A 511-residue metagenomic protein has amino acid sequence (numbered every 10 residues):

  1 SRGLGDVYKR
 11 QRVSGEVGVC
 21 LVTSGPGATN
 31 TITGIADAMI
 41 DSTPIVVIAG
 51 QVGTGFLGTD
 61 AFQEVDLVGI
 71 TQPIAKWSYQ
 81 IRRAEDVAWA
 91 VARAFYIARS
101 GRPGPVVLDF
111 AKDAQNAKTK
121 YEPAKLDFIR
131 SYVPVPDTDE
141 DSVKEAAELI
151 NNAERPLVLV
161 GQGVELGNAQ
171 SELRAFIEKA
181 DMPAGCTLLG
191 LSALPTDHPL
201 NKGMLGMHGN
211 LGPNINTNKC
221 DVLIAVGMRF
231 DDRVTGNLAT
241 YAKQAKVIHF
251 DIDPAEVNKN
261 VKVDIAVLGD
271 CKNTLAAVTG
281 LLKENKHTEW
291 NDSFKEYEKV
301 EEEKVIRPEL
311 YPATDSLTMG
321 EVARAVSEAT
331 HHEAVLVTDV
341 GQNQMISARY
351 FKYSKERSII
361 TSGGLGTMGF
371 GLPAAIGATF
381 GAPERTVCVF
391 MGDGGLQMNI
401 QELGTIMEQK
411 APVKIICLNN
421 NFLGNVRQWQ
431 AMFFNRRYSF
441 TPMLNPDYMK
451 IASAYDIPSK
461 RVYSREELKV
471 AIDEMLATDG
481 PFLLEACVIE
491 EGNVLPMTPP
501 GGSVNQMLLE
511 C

Functional and structural regions predicted by a protein language model:
S1-Y8: Short, small-residue-biased leader/transition segments that mark boundaries at the very start of proteins
K9-G15, M39, I97-R102, S142-P156 (+5 more regions): Glycine-rich phosphate/diphosphate-binding loops that line cofactor/substrate pockets in enzymes
R12, Q162-I248, S354-E384, N399-I400 (+2 more regions): Glycine-rich, anion-gripping cofactor-binding loops and their flanking helix/strand elements in enzyme active sites
V13-V52, L159-Q162, I215-M228, E384-M398 (+1 more regions): A short, small-residue-rich loop immediately preceding and capping a beta-strand
I48, F56-Q63, N214, N258-N260 (+3 more regions): Thiamine diphosphate
A49-A90, G190-K295, I472: Glycine-rich, acidic loop regions that bind phosphate or pyrophosphate groups
V65, I97-N152, V305-I306: Conformationally flexible catalytic loops at phosphate/diphosphate-handling active centers
E298-A378, L509: Active-site diphosphate/adenylate-binding microenvironment
